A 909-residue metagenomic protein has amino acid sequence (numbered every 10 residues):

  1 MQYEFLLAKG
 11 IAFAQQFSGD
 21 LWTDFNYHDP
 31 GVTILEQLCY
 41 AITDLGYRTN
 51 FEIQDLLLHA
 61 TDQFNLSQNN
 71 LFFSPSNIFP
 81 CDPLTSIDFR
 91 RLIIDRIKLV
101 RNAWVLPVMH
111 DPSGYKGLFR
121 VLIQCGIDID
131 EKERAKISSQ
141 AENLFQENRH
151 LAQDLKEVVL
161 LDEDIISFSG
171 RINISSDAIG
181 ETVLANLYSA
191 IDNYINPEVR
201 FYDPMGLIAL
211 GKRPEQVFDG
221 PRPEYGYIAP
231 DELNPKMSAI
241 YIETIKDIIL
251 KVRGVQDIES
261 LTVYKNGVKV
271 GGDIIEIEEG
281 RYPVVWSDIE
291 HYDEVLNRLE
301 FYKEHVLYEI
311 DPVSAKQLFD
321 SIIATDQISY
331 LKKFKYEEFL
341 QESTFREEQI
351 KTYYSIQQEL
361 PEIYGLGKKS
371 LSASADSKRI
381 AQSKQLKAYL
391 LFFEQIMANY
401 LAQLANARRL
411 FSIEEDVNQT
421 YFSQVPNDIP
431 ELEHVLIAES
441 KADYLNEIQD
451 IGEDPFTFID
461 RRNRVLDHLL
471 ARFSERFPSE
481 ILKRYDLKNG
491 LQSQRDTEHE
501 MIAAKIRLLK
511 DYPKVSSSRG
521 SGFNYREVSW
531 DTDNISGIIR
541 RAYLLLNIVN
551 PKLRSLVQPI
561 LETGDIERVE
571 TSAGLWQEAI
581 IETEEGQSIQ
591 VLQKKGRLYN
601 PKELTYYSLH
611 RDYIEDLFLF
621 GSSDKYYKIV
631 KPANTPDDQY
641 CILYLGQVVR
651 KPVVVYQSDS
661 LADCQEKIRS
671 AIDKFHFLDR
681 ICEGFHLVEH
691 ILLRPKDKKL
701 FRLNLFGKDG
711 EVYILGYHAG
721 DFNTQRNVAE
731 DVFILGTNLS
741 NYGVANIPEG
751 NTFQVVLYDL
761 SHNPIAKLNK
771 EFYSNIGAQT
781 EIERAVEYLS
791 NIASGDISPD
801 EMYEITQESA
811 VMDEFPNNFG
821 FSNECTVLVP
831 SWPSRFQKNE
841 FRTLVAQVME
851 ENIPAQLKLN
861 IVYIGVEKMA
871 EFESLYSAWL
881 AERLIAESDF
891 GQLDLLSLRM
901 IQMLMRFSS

Functional and structural regions predicted by a protein language model:
M1-S76: Catalytic P-loop NTP-binding/switch module of NTPases
M1-T33, D82-L92, R96-P223, W286-W576 (+6 more regions): Carbohydrate-recognition loop of C-type lectin domains
N69, S74-F89, Y194-V263, E871: Structured, hydrophobic secondary-structure cores that serve as assembly/anchoring elements
G267-L299: Long, compositionally biased intrinsically disordered regions
E578-T583, G596-D638, S670, G720-T752 (+1 more regions): N-terminal segment of the canonical double-stranded RNA-binding domain
I580, Q587-Q590, K631-V653, F701-Y713 (+1 more regions): Short aromatic-glycine-(Arg/Gly/Cys) micro-motifs in beta-strand/loop hairpins
Q590-S608, Q647-E666, D709-T724, H762-T780: A short, exposed loop/beta-hairpin motif centered on an aromatic-Gly-Thr core
H610, I782, S877-A886, F890-S909: Hydrophobic/aromatic interaction determinants used to assemble and anchor large protein complexes
